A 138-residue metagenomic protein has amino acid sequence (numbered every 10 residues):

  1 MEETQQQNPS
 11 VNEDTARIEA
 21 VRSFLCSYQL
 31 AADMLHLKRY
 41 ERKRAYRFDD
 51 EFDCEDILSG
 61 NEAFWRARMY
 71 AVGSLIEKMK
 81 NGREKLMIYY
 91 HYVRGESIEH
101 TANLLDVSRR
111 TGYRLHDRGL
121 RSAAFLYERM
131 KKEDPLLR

Functional and structural regions predicted by a protein language model:
M1-K78, E99-H100, A124-R138: N-terminal interaction/assembly modules
K78-M79, D106: Short, conserved sequence motifs enriched in acidic/basic residues, glycine, and aromatics that mark functional "hot
M79-E96: Short amphipathic alpha helix immediately N-terminal
R94-T111: Helix-turn-helix DNA-binding module
G112-L126, M130: DNA major-groove recognition helices of helix-turn-helix
